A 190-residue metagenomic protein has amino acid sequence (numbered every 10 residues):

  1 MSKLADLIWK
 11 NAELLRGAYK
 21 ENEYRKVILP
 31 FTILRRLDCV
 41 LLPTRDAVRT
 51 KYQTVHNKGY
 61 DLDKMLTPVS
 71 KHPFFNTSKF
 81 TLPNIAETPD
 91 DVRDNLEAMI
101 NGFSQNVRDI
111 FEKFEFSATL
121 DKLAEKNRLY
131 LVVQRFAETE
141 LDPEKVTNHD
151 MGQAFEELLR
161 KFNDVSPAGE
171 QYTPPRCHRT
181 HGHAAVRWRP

Functional and structural regions predicted by a protein language model:
M1-R189: Non-catalytic, mostly N-terminal accessory regions of nucleic-acid modification and defense proteins
